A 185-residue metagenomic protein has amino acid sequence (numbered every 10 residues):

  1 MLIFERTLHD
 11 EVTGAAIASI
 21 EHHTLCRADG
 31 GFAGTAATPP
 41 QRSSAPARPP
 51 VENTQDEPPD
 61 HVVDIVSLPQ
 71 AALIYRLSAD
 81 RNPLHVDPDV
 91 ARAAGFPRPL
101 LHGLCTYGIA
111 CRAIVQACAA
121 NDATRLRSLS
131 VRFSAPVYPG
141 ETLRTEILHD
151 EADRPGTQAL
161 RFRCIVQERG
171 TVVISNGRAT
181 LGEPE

Functional and structural regions predicted by a protein language model:
M1-V62, P139, R144-E185: HotDog/MaoC-like acyl-thioester-processing domains
R27, A79, P136: Residues that form or immediately flank small-molecule/cofactor binding pockets and catalytic motifs
P40-T106, A113-Q116: A contiguous, surface-exposed recognition patch within enzymatic or periplasmic domains that forms
P97, T106-R144: Hydrophobic beta-strand-centered segment that forms part of the acyl-chain substrate-binding groove
L104, C111, R178-T180: Residues within alpha-helical segments
